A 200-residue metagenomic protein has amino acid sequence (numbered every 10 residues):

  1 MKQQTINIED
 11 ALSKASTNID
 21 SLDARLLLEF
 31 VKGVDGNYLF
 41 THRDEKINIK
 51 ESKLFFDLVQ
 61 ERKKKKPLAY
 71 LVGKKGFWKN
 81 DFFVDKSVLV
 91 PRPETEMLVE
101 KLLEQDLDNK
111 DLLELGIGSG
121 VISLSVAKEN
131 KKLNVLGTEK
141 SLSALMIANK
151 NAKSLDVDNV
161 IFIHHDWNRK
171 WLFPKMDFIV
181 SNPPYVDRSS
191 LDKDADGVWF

Functional and structural regions predicted by a protein language model:
M1-Y70: N-terminal auxiliary segments of SAM/dcSAM-dependent transferases
A11-I19, V99-D106, K170-L172: Alpha-helix C-terminal capping segments
D35, F77-D81, A195-V198: Short, basic/glycine-rich phosphate-binding loops at helix/coil junctions that contact nucleotide phosphates
F56-N130, K140-K150, H164: SAM-dependent Rossmann-like transferase core, predominantly class I methyltransferases with a strong bias toward
L133-N134, T138-F200: S-adenosylmethionine
